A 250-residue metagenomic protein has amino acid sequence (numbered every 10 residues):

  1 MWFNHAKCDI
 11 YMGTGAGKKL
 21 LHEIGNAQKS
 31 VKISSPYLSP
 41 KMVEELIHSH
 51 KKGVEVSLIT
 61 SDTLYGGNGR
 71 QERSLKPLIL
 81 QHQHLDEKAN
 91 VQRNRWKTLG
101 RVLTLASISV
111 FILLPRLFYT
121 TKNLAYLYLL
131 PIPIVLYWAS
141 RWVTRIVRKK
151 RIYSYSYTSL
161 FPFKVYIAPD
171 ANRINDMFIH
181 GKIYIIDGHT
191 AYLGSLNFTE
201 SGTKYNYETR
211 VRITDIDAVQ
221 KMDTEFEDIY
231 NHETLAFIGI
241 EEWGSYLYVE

Functional and structural regions predicted by a protein language model:
M1-S30, S34-E250: PLD/PLD-like phosphodiesterase catalytic module centered on the HKD motif
